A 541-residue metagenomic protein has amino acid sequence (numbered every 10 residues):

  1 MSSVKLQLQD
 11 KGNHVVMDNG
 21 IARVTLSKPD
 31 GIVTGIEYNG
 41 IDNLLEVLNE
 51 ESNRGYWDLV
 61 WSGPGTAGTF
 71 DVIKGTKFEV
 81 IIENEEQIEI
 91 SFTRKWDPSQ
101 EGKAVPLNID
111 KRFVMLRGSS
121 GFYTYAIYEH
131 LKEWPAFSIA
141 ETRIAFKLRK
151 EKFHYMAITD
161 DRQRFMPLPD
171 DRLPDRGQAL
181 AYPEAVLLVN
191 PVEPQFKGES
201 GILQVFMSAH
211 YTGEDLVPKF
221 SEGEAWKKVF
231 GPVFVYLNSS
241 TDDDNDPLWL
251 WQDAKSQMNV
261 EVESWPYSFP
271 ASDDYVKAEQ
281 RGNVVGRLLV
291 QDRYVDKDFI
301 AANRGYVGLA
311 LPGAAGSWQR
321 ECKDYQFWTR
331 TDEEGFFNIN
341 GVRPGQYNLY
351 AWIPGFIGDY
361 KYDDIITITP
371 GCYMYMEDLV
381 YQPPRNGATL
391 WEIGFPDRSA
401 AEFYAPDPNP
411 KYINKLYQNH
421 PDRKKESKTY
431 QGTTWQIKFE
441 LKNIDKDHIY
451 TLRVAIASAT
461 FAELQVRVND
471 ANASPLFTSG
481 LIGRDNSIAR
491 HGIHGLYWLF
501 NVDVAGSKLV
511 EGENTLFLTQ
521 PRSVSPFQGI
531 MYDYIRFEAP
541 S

Functional and structural regions predicted by a protein language model:
M1-L59: Beta-strand-rich N-terminal accessory domains
Q9, W57-E133: Extended, loop-rich substrate-binding clefts of extracytoplasmic carbohydrate-active enzymes
G282-Y294, G335, L379: A short, amphipathic beta-strand motif
N283-V284, R293-C322: Short, ordered, surface-exposed loop/turn motifs in non-cytosolic proteins
A314-F336: Short, acidic Ser/Thr/Gly-rich low-complexity loop/linker segments typical of extracellular and cell-surface proteins
T331-E334, Q431-D447, A455-S541: Beta-strand-rich ligand-recognition modules
G335, G345-F356: A short, solvent-exposed beta-strand micro-motif common in secreted/extracellular proteins
P354-P384: Structured interaction patches on ligand/partner-binding surfaces of diverse proteins
